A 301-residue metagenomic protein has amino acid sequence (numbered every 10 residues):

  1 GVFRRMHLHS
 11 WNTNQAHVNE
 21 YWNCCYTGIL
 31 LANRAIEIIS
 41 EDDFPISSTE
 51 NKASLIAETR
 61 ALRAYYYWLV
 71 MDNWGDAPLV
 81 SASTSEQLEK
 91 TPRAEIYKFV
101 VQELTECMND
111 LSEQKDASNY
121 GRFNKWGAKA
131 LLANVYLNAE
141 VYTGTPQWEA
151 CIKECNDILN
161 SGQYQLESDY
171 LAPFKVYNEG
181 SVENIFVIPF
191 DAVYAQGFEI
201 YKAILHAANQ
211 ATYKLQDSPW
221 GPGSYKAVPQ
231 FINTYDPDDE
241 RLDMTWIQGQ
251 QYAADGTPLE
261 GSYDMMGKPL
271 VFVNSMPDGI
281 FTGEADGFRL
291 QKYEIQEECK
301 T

Functional and structural regions predicted by a protein language model:
G1, L104-M108, R122-D278: An aromatic- and glycine-enriched ligand-binding surface/loop that stacks and positions planar moieties
V2-W74, E86-K98, L104-S118, G287 (+1 more regions): Conserved, well-structured interaction surfaces
M6-W11, L79, L111, L166 (+4 more regions): Short clusters of hydrophobic/aromatic residues that line enzyme substrate/ligand-binding pockets
L69-N73, P78, K115, V135-G144: Short coil/turn linking the two alpha-helices of tandem helical-hairpin repeats
D76-A94, Y142-E149: Short coil/linker segments at helix-helix boundaries
L79-A82, D116-A117, E167-D169: Short, hydrophobic secondary-structure boundary micro-motifs
G261-T301: Active-site beta-strand/loop architecture of penicillin-binding DD-peptidases
